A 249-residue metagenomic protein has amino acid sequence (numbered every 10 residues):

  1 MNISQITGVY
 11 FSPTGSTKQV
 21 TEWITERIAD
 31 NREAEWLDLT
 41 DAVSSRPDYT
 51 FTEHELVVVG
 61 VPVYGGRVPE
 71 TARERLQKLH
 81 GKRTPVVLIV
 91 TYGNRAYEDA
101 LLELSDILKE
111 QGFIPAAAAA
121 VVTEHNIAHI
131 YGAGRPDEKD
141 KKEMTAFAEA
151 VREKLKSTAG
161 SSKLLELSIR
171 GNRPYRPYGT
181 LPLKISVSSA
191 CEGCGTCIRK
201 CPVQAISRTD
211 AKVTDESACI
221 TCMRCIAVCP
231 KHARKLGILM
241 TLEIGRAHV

Functional and structural regions predicted by a protein language model:
M1-Y10, T14-T40, P47-T180, L239-R246: FMN-binding flavodoxin-like domain, especially the glycine-rich phosphate-binding loop
I6, A34, I185-S186, R234: Generic preference for hydrophobic/aromatic residues in regular secondary structure cores
P62, P182-K184, I220: Generic detector of bulky aromatic hydrophobic side chains
L165-P202: A mid-sequence, solvent-exposed acidic-amphipathic segment
V187, E192-I220, R224-T241: Iron-sulfur cluster-binding cysteine motifs and their immediate structural context in ferredoxin-like electron-transfer
